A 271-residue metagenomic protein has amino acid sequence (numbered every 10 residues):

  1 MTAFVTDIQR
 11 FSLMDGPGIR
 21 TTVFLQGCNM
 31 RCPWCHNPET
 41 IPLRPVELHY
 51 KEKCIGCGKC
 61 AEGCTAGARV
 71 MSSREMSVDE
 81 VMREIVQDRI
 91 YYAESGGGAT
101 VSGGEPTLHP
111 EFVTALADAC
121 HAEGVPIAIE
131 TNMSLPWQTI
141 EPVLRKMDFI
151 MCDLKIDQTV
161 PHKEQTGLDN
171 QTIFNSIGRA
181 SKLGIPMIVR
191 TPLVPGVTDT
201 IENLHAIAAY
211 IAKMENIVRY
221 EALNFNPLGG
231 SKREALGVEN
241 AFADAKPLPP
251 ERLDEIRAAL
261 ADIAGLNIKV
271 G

Functional and structural regions predicted by a protein language model:
M1-I19, G27-V46: Short, charged low-complexity linear segments at domain edges
T2-P17, P195-G271: Auxiliary Fe-S-binding modules of radical SAM enzymes
T22-C35, E47-G67, E105: Cysteine-centered iron-sulfur cluster-binding motifs in ferredoxin-type domains/subunits of redox enzymes
T40, R44-L48, A66-S77: Short cysteine/histidine-rich zinc-coordinating motifs and their immediately flanking basic loops
K51-T65, R74-I90: Short microdomains enriched in Cys/His and/or Lys/Arg
V70, K163-D169, G237-A245: Short glycine-enriched, charge-decorated loop/helix-capping segments at active-site entrances that position
M82-A235: Conserved AdoMet/S-adenosylmethionine-binding subsite of the radical SAM
